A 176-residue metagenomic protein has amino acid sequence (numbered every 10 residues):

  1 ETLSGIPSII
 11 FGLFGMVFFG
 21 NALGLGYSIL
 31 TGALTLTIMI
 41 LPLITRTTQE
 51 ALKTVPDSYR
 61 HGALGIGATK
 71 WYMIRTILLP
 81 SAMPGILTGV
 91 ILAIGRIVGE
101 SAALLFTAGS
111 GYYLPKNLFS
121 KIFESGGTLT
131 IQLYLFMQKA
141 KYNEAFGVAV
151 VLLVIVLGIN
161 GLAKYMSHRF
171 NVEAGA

Functional and structural regions predicted by a protein language model:
E1-L36: Generic hydrophobic transmembrane alpha-helix motif, especially the helices
P7, I66-G67, P80: Glycine/proline-centered hinge or cleavage motifs at structural transition points of membrane proteins
L13, A33-L36, I77, F106 (+1 more regions): Residue-level recognition of transmembrane alpha-helices in multi-pass small-molecule transporters/permeases
L30, T37, L41, Y59 (+6 more regions): Alpha-helical membrane-protein architecture signal
T31, I38-R60, L87, I91 (+3 more regions): Membrane-embedded alpha-helices of multi-pass transport/permease systems
T47-T48, K70-A108: Transmembrane alpha-helices
Q49-K53, D57, L64, I91 (+1 more regions): C-terminal transmembrane helix and the adjacent membrane-cytosol boundary/short C-terminal tail of inner/organellar
L104-L152: Interhelical loop and adjacent transmembrane-helix boundary motif in polytopic membrane transport permeases
